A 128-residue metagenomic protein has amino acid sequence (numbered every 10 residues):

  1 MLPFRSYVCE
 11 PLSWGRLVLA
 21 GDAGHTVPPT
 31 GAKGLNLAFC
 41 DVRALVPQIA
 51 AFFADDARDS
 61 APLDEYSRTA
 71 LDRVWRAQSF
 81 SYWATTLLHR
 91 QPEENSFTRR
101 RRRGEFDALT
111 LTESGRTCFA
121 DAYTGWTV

Functional and structural regions predicted by a protein language model:
M1-L37: FAD/FMN-dependent oxidoreductases across multiple families
L12, F39-A50, A54: Extended, folded domain segments that form the structural surfaces/walls around functional sites
A32, P47-V128: C-terminal helical "tail/cap" subdomain of flavin- and related membrane-associated enzymes
G34-D41, R58: Short acidic-hydrophobic sequence patches enriched in Asp/Glu that either
